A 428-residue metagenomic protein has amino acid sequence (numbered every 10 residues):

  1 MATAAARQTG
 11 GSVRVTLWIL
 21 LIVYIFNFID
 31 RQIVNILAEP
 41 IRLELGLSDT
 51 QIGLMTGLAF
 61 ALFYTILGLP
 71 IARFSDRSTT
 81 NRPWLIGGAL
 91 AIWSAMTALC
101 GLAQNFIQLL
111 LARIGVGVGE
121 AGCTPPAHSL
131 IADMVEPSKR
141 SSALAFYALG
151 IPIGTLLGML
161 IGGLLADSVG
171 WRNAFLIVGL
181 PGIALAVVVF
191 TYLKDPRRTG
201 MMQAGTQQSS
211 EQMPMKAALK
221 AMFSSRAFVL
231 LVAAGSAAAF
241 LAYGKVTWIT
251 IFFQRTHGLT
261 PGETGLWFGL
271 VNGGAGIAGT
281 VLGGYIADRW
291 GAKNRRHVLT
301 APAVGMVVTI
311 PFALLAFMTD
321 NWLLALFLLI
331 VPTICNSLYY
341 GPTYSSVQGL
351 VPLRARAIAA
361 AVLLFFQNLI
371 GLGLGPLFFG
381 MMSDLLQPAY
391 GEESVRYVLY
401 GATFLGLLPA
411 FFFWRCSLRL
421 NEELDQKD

Functional and structural regions predicted by a protein language model:
T3-G10, R197-V232, T256: Juxtamembrane intracellular "pre-TM" segments in multi-pass secondary transporters
V34-I36, S225-G283, N336-Y344, G371-F379: Extracytoplasmic gate region of multi-pass secondary transporters
G46, T79-T80, L102-Q108, G119 (+3 more regions): Helix-breaking motifs and short loop linkers at transmembrane-helix boundaries and internal kinks in secondary membrane
G57-R73, L270-G283: Central cavity-lining transmembrane alpha-helices of secondary-active solute carriers, predominantly the Major
I66-I107: Conserved MFS/SLC helix-loop-helix module at the cytosolic interface between two early adjacent transmembrane helices
P83-A98, H297-L314: Structural signature of the two symmetry-related core transmembrane helices
A112-I153: Cytoplasmic helix-loop-helix junction between adjacent transmembrane helices in 12-TM secondary transporters
Y147-R197: Helix-loop-helix hairpin linking two adjacent transmembrane segments in secondary transporters
